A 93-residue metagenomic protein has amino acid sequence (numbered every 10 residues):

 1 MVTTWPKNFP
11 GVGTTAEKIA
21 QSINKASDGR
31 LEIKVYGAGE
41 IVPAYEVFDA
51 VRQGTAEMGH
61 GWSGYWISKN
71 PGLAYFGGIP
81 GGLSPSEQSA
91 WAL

Functional and structural regions predicted by a protein language model:
M1, I33-V35, E57-G61: Structural recognition of the beta-strand scaffold that forms the well-ordered cores of secreted hydrolase catalytic
M1-E17, A38-V42: Extracytoplasmic "Venus flytrap"
T3-T4, R30-K34, A74-G77, S84: Glycine-/proline-rich flexible loop or hinge segments
N8, V42-P43, F48, L83-S86 (+1 more regions): A broad, structure-centric signal for solvent-exposed, well-ordered loop/edge residues that line or flank functional
F9-E32: Short, polar/charged alpha-helical segment
E17-N24, R52, E57, W62-L93: Contiguous mixed-secondary-structure segments that line small-molecule binding/active-site clefts of soluble domains
Y36-A50, A74: Acidic helix-start/capping segments at beta-turn-to-alpha-helix junctions
